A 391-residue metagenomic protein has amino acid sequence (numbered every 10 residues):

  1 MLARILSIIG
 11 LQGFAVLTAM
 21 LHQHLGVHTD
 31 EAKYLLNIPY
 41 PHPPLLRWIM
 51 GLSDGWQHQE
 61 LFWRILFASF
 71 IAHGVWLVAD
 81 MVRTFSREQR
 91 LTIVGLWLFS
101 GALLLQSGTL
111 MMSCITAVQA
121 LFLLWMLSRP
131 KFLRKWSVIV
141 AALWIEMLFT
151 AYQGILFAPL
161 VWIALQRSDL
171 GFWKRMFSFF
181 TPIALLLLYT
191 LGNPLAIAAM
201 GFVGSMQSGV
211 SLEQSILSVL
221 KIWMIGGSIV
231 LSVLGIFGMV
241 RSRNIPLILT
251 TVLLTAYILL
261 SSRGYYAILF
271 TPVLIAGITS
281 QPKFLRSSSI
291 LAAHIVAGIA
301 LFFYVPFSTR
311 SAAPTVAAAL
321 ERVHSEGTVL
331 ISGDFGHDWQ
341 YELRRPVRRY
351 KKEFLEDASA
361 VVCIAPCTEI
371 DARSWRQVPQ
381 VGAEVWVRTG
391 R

Functional and structural regions predicted by a protein language model:
R4, I9, L91, K135-V138 (+3 more regions): Signature aromatic-anchored transmembrane alpha helix within multi-pass, membrane-resident enzymes that catalyze glycan
M20-M50, H58-L61, F307-A313: Extracytoplasmic catalytic/substrate-binding loops of multi-pass membrane glycan-assembly enzymes
L35-L36, L156, L259-R286: Hydrophobic/aromatic-rich transmembrane helices and adjacent perimembrane loops
W76-A79, I163-Q166, W223-T255, L274: Hydrophobic, aromatic-rich transmembrane alpha-helices and their immediate juxtamembrane boundary segments
I93-V94, K135-A151, P159, A184 (+1 more regions): Membrane-interface alpha helices of multi-pass inner-membrane proteins
L105-I115: Short acidic/glycine- and proline-prone juxtamembrane loop motifs at membrane-interface regions of multi-pass membrane
G154, L160, K174-V210, W223: Membrane-lumen/periplasm interface segments of specific transmembrane helices in polyprenyl phosphate-linked
I295-E384: Catalytic lumenal/periplasmic loop and adjoining terminal transmembrane helix of membrane glycan-assembly enzymes
